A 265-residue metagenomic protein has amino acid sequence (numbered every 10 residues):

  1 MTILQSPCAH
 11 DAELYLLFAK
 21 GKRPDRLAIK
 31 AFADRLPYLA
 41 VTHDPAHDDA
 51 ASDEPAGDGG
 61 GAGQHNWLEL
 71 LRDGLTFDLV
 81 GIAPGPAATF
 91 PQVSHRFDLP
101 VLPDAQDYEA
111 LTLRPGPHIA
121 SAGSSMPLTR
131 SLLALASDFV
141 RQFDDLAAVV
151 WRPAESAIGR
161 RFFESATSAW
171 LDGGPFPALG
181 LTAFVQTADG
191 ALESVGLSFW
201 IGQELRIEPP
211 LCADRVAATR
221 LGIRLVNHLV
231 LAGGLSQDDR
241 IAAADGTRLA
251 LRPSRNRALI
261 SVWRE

Functional and structural regions predicted by a protein language model:
M1-H47, N256-E265: Short, extreme N-terminal segment that most often corresponds to the first beta-strand
L4-Q5, V101-T112, A191-I201: Short, compositionally biased low-complexity segments
L17, A120-L128, P210-A217: Conserved aromatic-histidine-acidic binding/catalytic patches
K22-P103: N-terminal low-complexity, intrinsically disordered segments
R26, K30, M126, R130-L133 (+1 more regions): Short, well-ordered alpha-helical segments
R35-H43, L133-A148, V230-Q237: Structural alpha-beta junctions
L75-F176: Internal, hydrophobic cores of structured domains that mediate oligomerization or house catalytic pockets within large
Q92, W151-E265: Aromatic/basic-lined ligand-recognition segments that form π-stacking hydrophobic pockets flanked by Lys/Arg to engage
